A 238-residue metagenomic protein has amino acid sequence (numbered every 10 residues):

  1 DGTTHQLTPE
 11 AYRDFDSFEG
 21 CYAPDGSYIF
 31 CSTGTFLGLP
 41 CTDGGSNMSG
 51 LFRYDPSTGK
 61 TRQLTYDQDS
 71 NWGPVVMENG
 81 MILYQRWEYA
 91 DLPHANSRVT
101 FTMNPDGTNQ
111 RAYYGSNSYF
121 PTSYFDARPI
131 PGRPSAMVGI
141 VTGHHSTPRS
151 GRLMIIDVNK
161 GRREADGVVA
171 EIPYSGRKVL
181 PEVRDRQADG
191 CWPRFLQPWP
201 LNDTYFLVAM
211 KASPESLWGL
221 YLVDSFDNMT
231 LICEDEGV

Functional and structural regions predicted by a protein language model:
D1, F30-N47, Y84-R98, V138-V158 (+2 more regions): Short, conserved, GDST-rich strand-edge loop motifs in beta-rich repeat architectures
D1-G73: Asp-box/WD-like beta-propeller blade repeats and closely related beta-sheet repeat scaffolds
G2-F15, Y54-D69, N104-S123, K160-G190 (+1 more regions): Multi-bladed beta-propeller domains
D14-S27, Q68-L83, S118-A136, H144 (+2 more regions): Conserved beta-propeller blade repeats
G50-F52, V99-F101, R152-M154, G219-Y221: A short loop-to-beta-strand structural motif that recurs across blades of beta-propeller domains
E78-N79, R86-S97, F101-P134, V138-T147 (+1 more regions): WD40 beta-propeller repeat blades
R194-V238: N-terminal export/targeting leaders of redox proteins
